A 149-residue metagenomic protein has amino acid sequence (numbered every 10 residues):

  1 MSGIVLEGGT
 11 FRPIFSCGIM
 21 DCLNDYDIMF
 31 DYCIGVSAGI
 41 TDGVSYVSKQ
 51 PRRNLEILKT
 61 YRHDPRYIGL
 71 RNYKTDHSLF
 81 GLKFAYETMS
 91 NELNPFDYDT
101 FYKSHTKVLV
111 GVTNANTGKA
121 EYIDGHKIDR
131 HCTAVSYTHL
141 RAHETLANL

Functional and structural regions predicted by a protein language model:
S2-E92, A120, D124-S136: Patatin-like phospholipase
G39, N116, T145: A generic "binding-loop/recognition-motif" signal
L93-K107: A short alpha-helix-loop-beta-strand transition element characteristic of N-terminal alpha/beta dinucleotide-binding
H105-A120: Internal, conserved structured core segments that host functional sites
T138-T145: Conserved small/polar residues in nucleotide/adenosyl-binding loops
